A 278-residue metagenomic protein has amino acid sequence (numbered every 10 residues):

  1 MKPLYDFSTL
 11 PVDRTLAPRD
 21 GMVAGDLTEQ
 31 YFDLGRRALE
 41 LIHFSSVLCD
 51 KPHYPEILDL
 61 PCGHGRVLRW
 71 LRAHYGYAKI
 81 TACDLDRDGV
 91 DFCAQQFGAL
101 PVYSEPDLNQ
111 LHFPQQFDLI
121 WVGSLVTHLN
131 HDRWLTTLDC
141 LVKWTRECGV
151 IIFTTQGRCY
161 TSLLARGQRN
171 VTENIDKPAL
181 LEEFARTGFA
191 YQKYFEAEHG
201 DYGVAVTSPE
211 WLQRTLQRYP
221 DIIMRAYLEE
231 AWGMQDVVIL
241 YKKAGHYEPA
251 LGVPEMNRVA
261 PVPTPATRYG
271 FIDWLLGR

Functional and structural regions predicted by a protein language model:
M1-E56, H64-H112, H131-R133, I152-L276: Class I (Rossmann-like) S-adenosyl-L-methionine-dependent methyltransferase catalytic domain, capturing the SAM-binding
Y54, F117-D118: Local beta-strand N-terminus motif with an aromatic residue
P61: Conserved S-adenosyl-L-methionine
F117, E147-C148: Secondary-structure boundary elements
W121: A conserved beta-strand element that flanks and buttresses the S-adenosyl-L-methionine
S124-L125: Short catalytic micro-motifs in class I SAM-dependent methyltransferases
H128: ABC ATPase nucleotide-binding domain "signature" loop
L135-E147: A short glycine-rich, Lys/Arg-flanked "PGG" loop and its adjoining helix->strand segment in the class I
